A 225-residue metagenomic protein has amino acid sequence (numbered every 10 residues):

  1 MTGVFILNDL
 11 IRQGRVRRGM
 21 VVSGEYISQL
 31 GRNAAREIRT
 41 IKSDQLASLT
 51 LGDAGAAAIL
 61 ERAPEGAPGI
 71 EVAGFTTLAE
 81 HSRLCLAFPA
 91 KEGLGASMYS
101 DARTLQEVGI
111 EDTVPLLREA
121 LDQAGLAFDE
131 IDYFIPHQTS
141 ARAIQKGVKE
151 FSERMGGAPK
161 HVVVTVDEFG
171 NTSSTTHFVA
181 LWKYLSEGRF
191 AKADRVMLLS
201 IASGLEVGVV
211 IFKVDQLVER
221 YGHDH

Functional and structural regions predicted by a protein language model:
M1-R12, I110, V114, D132-H225: Claisen-condensing/thiolase-fold acyl-transfer catalytic domains that form or cleave C-C bonds in fatty acid
M1-T2, I27-G31, A79-H81: Short, well-ordered, mixed-charge alpha-helical segments that flank or form enzyme active sites
R12-L51: Flexible, glycine-rich active-site loops centered on histidine and acidic residues that chelate a metal or position
Q13-G19, Q45-L46, A54-G55, E65-A67 (+3 more regions): Short coil/turn connectors at secondary-structure junctions
G19-E25, L60, L198-I201: Short beta-strand segments
Y26-E37, F88-K91, I144-G157: Acidic-glycine-rich active-site phosphate/pyrophosphate-binding loop
E37-E107, E111, P115, I201 (+1 more regions): Condensing-enzyme catalytic core mediating Claisen C-C bond formation in acyl metabolism
